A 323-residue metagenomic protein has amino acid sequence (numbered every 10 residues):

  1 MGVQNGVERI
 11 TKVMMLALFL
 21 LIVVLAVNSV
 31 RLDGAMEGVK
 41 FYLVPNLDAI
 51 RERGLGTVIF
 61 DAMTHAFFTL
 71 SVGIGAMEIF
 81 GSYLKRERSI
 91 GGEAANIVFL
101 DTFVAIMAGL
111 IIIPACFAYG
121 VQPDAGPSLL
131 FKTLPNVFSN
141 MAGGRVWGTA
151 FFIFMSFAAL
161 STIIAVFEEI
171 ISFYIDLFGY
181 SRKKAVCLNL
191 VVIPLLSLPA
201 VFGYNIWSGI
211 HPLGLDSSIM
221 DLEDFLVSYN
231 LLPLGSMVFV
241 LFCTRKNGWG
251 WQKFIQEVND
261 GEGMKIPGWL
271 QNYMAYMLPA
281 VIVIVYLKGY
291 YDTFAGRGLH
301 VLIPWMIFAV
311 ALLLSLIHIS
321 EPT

Functional and structural regions predicted by a protein language model:
M1-G6, S71-R86, F157-S172, S236-Q252 (+1 more regions): Transmembrane alpha-helical segments in integral membrane proteins
G6-M14, G92, P123-T133, V146-F157 (+3 more regions): Transmembrane helix-loop boundary segments of multi-pass membrane transporters
E8, K12-L160, I164, F178 (+2 more regions): Membrane-embedded translocation segments of transport machinery
M14-V24, L100-M107, A150-F157, L188-P199 (+3 more regions): Lipid-exposed faces of alpha-helical membrane segments in multi-pass integral membrane proteins
F19-P45, P114-A118, P199-N205, P233-F254 (+1 more regions): Hydrophobic alpha-helical segments and their helix-loop junctions in multi-pass secondary transporters
V23, M306-I317: Hydrophobic core of alpha-helical transmembrane segments in multi-pass integral membrane proteins
F178-L190, D224-Y286: C-terminal membrane-solvent junction of multi-pass transporters and transport-like membrane proteins
I317-T323: Residue-level detector of conserved catalytic or cofactor/ligand-binding positions in enzyme active sites
